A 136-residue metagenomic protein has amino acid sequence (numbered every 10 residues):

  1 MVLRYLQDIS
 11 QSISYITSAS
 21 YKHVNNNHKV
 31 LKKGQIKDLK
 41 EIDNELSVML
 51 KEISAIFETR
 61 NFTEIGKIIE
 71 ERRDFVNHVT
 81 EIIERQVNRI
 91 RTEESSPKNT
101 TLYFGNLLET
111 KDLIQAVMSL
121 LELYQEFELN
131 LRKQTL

Functional and structural regions predicted by a protein language model:
M1-L136: Cytosolic, long alpha-helical scaffolding segments
